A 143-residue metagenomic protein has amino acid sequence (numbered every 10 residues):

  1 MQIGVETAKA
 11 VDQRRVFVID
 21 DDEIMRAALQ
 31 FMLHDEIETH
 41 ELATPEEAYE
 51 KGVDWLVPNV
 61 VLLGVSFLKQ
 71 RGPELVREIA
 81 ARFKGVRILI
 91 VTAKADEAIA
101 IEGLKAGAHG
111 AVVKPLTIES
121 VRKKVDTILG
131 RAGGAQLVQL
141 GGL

Functional and structural regions predicted by a protein language model:
Q2-K9, G130-L143: CheY-like receiver
E23-L42: Two-component/phosphorelay signaling modules centered on CheY-like receiver
E41-V60: Acidic, metal-coordinating helix/loop segments flanking the phosphotransfer/catalytic sites of two-component signaling
P45, L62-R77: Conserved phosphotransfer microenvironments
S66, K94-A95: Short, conserved "switch-loop" micro-motifs in signal-transduction and mechanochemical regulators
L116-V125: C-terminal output helix
